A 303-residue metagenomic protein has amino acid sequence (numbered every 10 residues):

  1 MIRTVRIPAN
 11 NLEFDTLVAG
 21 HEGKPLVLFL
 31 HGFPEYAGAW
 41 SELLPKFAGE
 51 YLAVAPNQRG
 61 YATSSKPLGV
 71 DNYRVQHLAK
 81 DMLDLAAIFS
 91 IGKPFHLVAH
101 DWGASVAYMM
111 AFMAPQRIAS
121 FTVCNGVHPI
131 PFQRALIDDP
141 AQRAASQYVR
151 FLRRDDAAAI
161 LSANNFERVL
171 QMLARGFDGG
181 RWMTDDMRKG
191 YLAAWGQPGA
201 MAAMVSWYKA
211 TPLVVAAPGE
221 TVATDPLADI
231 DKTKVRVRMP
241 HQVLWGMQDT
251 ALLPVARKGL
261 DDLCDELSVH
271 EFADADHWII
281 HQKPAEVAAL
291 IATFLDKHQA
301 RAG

Functional and structural regions predicted by a protein language model:
R3, L12-F14, V54, Y61-V98 (+3 more regions): Flexible "cap/lid" subdomain of the alpha/beta-hydrolase fold that forms the substrate-access gate
P8-N10, G20-E22, F47, V235-V237: Short, flexible hinge/linker loops that cap or flank conserved catalytic cores
L17-K66: Conserved HGGG/HGGXW glycine-rich cap/lid loop of the alpha/beta-hydrolase fold
G32, R74, Q282-K283: Active-site helix-initiating loop/hinge in glycosyltransferases
Y36, A194-Q197, H281: Membrane-interface junctions
N57, E271-A273: Residue-level recognition of beta-strand->loop/alpha-helix junctions
A275-P284, A288: Catalytic histidine-centered segment of alpha/beta-hydrolase-like enzymes
